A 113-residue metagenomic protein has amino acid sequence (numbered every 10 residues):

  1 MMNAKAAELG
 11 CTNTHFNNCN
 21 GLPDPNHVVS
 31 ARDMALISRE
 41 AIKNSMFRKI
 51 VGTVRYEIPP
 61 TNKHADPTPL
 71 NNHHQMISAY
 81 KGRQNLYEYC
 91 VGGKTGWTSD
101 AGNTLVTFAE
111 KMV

Functional and structural regions predicted by a protein language model:
M1-V113: Penicillin-recognizing serine hydrolase domain
